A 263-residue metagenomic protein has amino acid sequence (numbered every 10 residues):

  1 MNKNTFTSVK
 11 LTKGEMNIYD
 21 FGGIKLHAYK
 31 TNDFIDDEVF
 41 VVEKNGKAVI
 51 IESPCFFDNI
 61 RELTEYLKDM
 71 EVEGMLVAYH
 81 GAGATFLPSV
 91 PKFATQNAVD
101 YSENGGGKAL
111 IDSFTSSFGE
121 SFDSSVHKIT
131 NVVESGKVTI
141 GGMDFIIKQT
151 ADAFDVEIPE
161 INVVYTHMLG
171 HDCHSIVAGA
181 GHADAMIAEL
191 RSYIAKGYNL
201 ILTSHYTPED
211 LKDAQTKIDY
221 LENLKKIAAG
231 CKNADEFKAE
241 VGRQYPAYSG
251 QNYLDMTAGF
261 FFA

Functional and structural regions predicted by a protein language model:
N2, C231-A263: C-terminal regulatory/interaction regions
K3-M16, D20, E103-A153: Metallo-beta-lactamase
K10-E65, F154-M168: Conserved beta-strand hairpin/beta-sheet module of binuclear metal-dependent hydrolase folds, prominently
I35-D36, F57-N59, Y79-L87, V99-S102 (+2 more regions): Active-site environment of divalent metal-dependent phosphoester hydrolases
G46-V49, C55-V99, G197: Active-site metal-binding motif and surrounding structural segment of the metallo-beta-lactamase
I51-P54, S175-G179, L202, K225-I227: Second-shell loop/turn segments in exported
M143-G197, E209: Active-site-proximal loop/helix segments of hydrolase catalytic cores
D184-E240: Divalent-metal (often Zn2+) His-rich catalytic cores of metallo-beta-lactamase-fold enzymes
